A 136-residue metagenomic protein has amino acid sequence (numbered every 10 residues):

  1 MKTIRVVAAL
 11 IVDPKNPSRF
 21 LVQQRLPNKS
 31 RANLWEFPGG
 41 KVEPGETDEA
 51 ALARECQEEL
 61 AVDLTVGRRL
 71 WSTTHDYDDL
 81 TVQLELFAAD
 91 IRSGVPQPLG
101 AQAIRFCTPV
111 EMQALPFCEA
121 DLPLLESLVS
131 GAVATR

Functional and structural regions predicted by a protein language model:
M1-F20, K41: Conserved N-terminal beta-strand and adjoining loop/helix that marks the start of the Nudix/MutT-like hydrolase domain
R5-V7, S18, V82-E85, Q102: Change "...and in nucleic-acid phosphodiester-cleaving endonucleases..." to "...and in nucleic-acid processing enzymes
S18-E58: Conserved Nudix-box catalytic region and its N-terminal flanking loop in Nudix hydrolases and closely related
E59-V66: Short secondary-structure junctions
D63, S72-Q97, A103-R105, L128: Active-site-adjacent beta-strand/loop module that shapes the phosphate/pyrophosphate-binding cleft
S93-G94, P109-L122: C-terminal structural segments of small proteins and small subunits
L122-R136: Charged phosphate-binding loop/patch that engages nucleotide di/tri-phosphates or the phosphate backbone of nucleic
